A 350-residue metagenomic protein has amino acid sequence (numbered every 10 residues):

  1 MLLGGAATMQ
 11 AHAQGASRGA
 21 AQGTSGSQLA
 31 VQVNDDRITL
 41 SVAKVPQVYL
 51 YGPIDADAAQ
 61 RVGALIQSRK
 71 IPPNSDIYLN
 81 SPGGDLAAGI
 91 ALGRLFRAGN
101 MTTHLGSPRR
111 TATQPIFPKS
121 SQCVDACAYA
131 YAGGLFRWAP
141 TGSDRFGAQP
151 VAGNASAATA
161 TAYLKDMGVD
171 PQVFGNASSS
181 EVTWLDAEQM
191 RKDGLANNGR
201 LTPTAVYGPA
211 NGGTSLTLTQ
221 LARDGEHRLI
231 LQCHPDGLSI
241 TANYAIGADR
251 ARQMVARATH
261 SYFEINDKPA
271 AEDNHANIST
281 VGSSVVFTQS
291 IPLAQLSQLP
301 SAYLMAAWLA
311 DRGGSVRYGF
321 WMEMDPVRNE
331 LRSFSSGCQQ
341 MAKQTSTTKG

Functional and structural regions predicted by a protein language model:
L2-A11: C-terminal segment of classical bacterial N-terminal signal peptides
Q14-S17, A21-Q22, A30, P46 (+3 more regions): A generic "folded-domain core" signal
G26: Catalytic and GAP-homology cores of small GTPase regulators
A30-G142: Cleft-lining beta-strand/loop regions that shape enzyme active-site pockets
A58-V62, A88-L92, C123-C127, G134-L135 (+5 more regions): Stable alpha-helical elements in mature extracytoplasmic
I66, L79, N100, P108 (+6 more regions): Proline/Glycine/Serine-rich low-complexity intrinsically disordered segments that serve as flexible stalks/linkers
S75-D76, G147-P209: Charged, glycine-interspersed solvent-exposed loop segments at helix/strand-loop junctions that cap or gate access
P115-S121, V151-N154, A210-T214: Short secondary-structure transition/capping segments
